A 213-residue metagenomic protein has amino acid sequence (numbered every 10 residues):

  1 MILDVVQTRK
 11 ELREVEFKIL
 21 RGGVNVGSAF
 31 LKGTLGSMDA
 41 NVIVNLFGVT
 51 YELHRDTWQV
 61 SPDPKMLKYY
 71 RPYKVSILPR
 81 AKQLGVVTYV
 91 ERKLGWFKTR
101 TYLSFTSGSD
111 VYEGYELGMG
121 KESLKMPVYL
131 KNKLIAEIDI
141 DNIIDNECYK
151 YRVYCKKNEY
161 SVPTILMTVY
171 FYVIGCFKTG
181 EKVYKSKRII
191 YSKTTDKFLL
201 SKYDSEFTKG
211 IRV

Functional and structural regions predicted by a protein language model:
M1-V213: Intrinsically disordered, low-complexity proline/glycine-rich segments
